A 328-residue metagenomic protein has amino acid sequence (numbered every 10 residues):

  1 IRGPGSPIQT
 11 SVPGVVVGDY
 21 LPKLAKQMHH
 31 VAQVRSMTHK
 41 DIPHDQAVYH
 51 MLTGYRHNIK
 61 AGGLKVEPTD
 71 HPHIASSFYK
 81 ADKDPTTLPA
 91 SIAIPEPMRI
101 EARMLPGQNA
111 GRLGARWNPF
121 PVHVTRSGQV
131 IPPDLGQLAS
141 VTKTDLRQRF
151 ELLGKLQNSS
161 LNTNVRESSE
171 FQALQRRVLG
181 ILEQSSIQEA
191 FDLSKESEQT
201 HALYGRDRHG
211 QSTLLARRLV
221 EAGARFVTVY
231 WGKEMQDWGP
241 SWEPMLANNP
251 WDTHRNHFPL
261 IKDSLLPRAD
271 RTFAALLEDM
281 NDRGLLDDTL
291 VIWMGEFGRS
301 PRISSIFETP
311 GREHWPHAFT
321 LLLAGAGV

Functional and structural regions predicted by a protein language model:
I1-V328: Ligand-binding pockets and gating/stacking loops
